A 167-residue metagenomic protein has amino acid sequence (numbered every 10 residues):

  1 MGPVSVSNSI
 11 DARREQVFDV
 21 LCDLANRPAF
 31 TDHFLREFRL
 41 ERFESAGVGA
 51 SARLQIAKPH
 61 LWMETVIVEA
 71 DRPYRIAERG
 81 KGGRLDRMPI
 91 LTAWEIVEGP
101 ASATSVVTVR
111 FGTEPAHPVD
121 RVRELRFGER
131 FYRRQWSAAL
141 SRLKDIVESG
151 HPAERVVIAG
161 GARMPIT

Functional and structural regions predicted by a protein language model:
M1-E44, A162-T167: Hydrophobic ligand-binding cavity/cleft-lining segments
P3-S5, H60-T65, R87-A93: Short, surface-exposed coil-to-beta transition loops
D11-E15, F43-S45, V68-P73, E95-V106 (+1 more regions): A short, structured loop/turn motif at beta-sheet edges
V17-L21, R27, A52, I67 (+3 more regions): Hydrophobic pocket/interface hotspot
E37-L40, R142-T167: Short, highly charged C-terminal tails/helix-capping segments
A50-A57, A77-R84: Short beta-strand segments that buttress and anchor functional surface loops
L61-V68, R72-R75, R79-K81: A contiguous binding-surface segment within folded domains or other stable secondary-structure elements
K81-A138, D145, E154-V156: Beta-strand/loop substructures that line and gate deep hydrophobic ligand-binding cavities in soluble
